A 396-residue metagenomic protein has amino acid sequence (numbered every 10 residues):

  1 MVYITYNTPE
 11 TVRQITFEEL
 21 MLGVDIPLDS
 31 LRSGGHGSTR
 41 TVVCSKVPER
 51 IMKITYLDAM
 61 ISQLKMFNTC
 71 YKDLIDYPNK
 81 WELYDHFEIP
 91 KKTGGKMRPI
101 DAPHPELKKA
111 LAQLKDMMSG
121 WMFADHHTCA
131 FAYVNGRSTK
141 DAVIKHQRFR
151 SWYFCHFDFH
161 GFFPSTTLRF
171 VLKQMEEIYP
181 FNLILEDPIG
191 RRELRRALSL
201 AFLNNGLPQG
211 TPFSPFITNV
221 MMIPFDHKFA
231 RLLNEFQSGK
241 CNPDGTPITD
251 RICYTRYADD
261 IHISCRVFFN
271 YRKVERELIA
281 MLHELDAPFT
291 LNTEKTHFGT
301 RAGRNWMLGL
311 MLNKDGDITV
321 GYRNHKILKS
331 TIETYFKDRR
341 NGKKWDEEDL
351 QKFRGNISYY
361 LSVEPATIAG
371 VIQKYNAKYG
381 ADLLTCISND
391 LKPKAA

Functional and structural regions predicted by a protein language model:
M1-K91, G95-N204, P208-T211, F216 (+2 more regions): Right-hand nucleic-acid polymerase module
I252-R256: Short beta-strand
D259-R266: Short beta-strand->loop micro-motif that forms the acidic, two-metal-ion catalytic signature in nucleotide-processing
